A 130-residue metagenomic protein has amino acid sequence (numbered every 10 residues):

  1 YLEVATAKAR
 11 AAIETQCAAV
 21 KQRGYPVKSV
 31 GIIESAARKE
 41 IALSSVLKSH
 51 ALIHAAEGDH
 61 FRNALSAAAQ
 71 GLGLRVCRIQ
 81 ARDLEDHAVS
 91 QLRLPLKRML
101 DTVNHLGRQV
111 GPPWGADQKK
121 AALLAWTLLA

Functional and structural regions predicted by a protein language model:
Y1-A130: Phosphate- and other anionic-substrate recognition elements at nucleic-acid/protein interfaces
